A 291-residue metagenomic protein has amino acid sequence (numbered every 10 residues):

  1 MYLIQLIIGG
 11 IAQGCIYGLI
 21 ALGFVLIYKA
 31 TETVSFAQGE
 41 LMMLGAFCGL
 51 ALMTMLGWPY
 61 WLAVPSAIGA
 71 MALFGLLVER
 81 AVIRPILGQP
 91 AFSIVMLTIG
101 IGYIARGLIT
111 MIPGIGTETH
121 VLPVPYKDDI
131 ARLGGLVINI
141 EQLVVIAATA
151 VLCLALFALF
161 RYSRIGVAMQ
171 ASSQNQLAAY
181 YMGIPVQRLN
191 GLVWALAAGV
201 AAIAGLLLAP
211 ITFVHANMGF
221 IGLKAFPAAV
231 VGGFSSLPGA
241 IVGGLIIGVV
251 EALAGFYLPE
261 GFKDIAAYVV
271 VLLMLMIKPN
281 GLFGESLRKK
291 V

Functional and structural regions predicted by a protein language model:
M1-I20, C48, P59-A63, Q89-S93 (+6 more regions): Membrane-interfacial amphipathic/re-entrant helices at transmembrane-helix boundaries
I8, A30-L77, A81: Membrane-embedded helix boundary and interhelical linker motif in transport proteins
Q13, G134-V214, L237-G243: Helix-loop-helix "hairpin" substructures at the membrane interface of multi-pass membrane proteins
Y17, A21, G57-G69, W194-A201 (+1 more regions): Transmembrane alpha-helical segments in multi-pass inner-membrane proteins
I20, A81, T117, Q174-Y181 (+2 more regions): Cytosolic-side transmembrane-helix boundaries in multi-pass membrane proteins
E40, L44, P85-T110, M218-V230 (+1 more regions): Pore- or pathway-lining transmembrane helices of multi-pass membrane proteins that form conduits for solutes/ions
W58-I101, L108, V242-I247, E251 (+1 more regions): Alpha-helical transmembrane segments within multi-pass membrane transporters and channels
P85-Y162, L189-L192, L253, L258 (+2 more regions): Transmembrane helix-bundle core of multi-pass membrane transporters and related energy-transducing complexes
